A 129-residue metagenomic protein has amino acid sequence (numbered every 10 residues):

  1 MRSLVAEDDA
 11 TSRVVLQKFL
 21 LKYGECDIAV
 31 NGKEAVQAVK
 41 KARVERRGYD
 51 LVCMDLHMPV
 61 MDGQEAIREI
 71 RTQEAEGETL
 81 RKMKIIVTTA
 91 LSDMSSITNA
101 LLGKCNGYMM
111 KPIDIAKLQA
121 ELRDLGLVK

Functional and structural regions predicted by a protein language model:
E7: Conserved acidic carboxylate
A10, I28-K41, G63-E65: Helix N-cap/capping motif at the beta->alpha junctions
V14-L21: Charged docking surfaces used in two-component/phosphorelay signaling
R46-C53: Active-site beta3 strand of CheY-like receiver
M58: Receiver (REC) domain active-site loop signature in two-component systems and cognate sites in sensor histidine kinases
E65, E76, R81, S92-G107 (+1 more regions): Alpha4 helix (beta4-alpha4-beta5 surface) of REC/receiver domains from two-component response regulators
I113-L122: C-terminal output helix
